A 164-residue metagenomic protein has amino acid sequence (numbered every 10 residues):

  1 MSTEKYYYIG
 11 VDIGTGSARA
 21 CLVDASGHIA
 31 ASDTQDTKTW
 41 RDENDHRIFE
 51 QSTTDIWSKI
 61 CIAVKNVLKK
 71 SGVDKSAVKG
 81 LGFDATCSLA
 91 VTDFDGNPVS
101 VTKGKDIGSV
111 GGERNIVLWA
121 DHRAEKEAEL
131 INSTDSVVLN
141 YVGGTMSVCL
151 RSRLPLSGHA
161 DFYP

Functional and structural regions predicted by a protein language model:
M1-K105: N-terminal glycine/serine-rich phosphate-binding loop of ATP-dependent small-molecule kinases, especially carbohydrate
T54, I62-P164: Glycine-rich phosphate-binding/catalytic subdomain of phosphoryl-transfer and nucleotide/sugar-phosphate-processing
